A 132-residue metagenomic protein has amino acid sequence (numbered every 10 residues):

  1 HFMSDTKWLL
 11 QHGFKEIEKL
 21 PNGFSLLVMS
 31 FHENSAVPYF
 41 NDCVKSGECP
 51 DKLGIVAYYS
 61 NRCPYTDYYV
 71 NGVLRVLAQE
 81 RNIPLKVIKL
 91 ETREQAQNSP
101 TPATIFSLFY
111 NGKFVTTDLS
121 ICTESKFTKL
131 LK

Functional and structural regions predicted by a protein language model:
H1-N22: Conserved active-site alpha-helix within GNAT-family acetyltransferase domains
K19, V28-H32, Q79-R81, N98-S99: Non-catalytic substrate-recognition and accessory regions of acyl/acetyltransferase enzymes
N22-K45: C-terminal "cap" of GNAT-fold acetyltransferases
G23-F24, R93-Q97: A short acidic, often aromatic-flanked loop/helix-cap motif at beta-alpha or helix-coil junctions that lines enzyme
D42-E80: Local sequence-structure signature of Cys/Sec-based thiol-disulfide redox active-site neighborhoods
N82-Q95: Thiol-based oxidoreductase modules, predominantly thioredoxin-like and allied folds used for disulfide exchange
P100-F109: Structural micro-motif
Y110-K132: Non-catalytic, surface beta->alpha helical segment in thiol-disulfide oxidoreductase systems
